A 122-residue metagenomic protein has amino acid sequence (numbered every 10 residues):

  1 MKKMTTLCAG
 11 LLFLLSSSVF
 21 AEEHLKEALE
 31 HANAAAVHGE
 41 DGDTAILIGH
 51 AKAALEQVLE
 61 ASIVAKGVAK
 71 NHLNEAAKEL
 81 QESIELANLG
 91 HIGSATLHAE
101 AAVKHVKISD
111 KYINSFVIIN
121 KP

Functional and structural regions predicted by a protein language model:
M1-K2, L25: Generic cytosolic/nucleocytoplasmic N-terminal low-complexity/intrinsically disordered segments
K2-A9, L14: Sec-dependent signal peptide recognition, specifically the positively charged N-region followed immediately by
F13, S17-P122: Long, charged/polar, soluble alpha-helical segments
